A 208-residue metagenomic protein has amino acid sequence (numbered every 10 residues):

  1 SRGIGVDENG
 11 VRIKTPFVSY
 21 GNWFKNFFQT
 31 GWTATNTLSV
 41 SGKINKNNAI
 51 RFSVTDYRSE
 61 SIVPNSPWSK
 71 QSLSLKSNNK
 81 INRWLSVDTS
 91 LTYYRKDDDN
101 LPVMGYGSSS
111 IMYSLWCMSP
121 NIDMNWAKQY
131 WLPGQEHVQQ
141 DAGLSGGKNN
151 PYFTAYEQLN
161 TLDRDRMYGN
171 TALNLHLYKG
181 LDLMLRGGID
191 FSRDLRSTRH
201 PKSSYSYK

Functional and structural regions predicted by a protein language model:
S1-S19, S61-S66, S72-R166, M184-K208: Surface-exposed loop/interface segments of Gram-negative outer-membrane beta-barrel transport/assembly proteins
V6-E8, N26-G31, V40-N45: Outer-membrane beta-barrel initiation region
N22-W23: N-terminal entry motif of extracellular EGF-like repeats
T33, N45, K80-N82, H176-Y178: Outer-membrane beta-barrel channels and translocator barrels
A34-L38, Q71-L75, M167-T171: Hydrophobic, lipid-facing positions within transmembrane beta-strands of outer-membrane proteins
V54-E60: Transmembrane beta-strand segments that form the barrel wall of outer-membrane beta-barrel proteins
T171-L173, L185: Substrate-binding cleft of carbohydrate-active enzyme catalytic domains
